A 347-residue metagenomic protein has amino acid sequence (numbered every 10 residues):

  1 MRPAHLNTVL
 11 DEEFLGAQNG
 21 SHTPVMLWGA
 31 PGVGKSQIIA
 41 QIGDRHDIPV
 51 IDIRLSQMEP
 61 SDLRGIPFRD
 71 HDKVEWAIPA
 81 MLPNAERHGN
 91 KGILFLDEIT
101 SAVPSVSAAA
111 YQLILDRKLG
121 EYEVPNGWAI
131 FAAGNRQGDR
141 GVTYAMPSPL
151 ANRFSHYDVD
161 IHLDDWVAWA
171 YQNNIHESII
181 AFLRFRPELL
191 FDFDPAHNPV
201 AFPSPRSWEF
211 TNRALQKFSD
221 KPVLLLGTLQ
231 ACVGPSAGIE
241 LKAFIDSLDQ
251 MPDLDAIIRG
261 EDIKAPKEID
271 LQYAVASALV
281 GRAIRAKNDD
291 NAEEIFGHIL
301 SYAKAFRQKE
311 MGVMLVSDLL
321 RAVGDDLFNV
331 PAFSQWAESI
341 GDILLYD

Functional and structural regions predicted by a protein language model:
M1-F185: AAA+ P-loop NTPase catalytic core and its hallmark functional loops
D11, D44-D47, D52, D62 (+18 more regions): Acidic-enriched, low-complexity/disordered segments with a strong bias for Aspartate over Glutamate
L27, E75, S207, L327 (+1 more regions): Residues in intrinsically disordered, low-complexity segments of regulatory proteins
S36, S236, Y346-D347: Compositionally biased, intrinsically disordered low-complexity segments
I53-E59, L82-N90, L94, L150-Y157 (+3 more regions): Short, surface-exposed, charge-dense and proline/glycine-enriched linear segments
Y144, S204, V323-D326: Alpha-helical interaction segments
Q172-S317: Alpha-helical lid/collar subdomain of P-loop NTPases
H298-D347: Long, positively charged, glycine-interspersed low-complexity recognition regions
